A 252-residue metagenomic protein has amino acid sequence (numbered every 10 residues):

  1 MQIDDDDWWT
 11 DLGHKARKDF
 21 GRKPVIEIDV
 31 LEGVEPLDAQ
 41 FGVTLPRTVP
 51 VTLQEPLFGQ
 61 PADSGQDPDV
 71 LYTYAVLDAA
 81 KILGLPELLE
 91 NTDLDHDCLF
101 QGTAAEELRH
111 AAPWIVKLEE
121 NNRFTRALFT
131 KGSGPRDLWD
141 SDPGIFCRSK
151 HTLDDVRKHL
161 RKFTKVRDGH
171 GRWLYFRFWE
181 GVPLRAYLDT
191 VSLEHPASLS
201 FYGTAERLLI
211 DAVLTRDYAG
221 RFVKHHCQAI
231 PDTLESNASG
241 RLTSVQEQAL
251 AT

Functional and structural regions predicted by a protein language model:
M1-R177, G181-T252: Terminal low-complexity "docking" segments
